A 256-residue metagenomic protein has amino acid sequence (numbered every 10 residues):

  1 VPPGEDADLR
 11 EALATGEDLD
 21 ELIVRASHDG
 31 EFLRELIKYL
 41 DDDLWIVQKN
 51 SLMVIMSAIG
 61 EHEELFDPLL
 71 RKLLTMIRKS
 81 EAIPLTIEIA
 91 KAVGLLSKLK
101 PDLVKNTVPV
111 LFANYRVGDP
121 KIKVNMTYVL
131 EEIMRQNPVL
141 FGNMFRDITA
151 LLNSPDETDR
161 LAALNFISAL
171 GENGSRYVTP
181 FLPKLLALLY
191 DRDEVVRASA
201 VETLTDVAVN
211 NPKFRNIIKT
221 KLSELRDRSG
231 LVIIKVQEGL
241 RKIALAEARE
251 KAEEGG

Functional and structural regions predicted by a protein language model:
V1-E64, Q237-A248, G255: N-terminal alpha-helical scaffold/docking segments in eukaryotic complex subunits
P2-D6, S27-Y39, E63-I77, P101-N114 (+4 more regions): Amphipathic alpha-helical scaffolding segments comprising HEAT/armadillo-like alpha-solenoid repeats
G16, G30, W45-I46, A82-P84 (+4 more regions): Alpha-helix N-cap/helix-start positions at coil->helix boundaries
G16-D20, R34, K49-L52, I83-A90 (+4 more regions): Alpha-solenoid HEAT/ARM repeat scaffold
D43, E61, I77-E81, L99 (+7 more regions): Structural signature of alpha-solenoid helical repeat scaffolds
M56-S57, G94, E131-E132, S168-G171 (+2 more regions): Structural signature of alpha-helical solenoid repeat scaffolds
K121-V124, Y128-N173: Histidine/lysine/aspartate-rich catalytic loop segments that bind and position anionic ligands
D193-G256: Long hydrophobic alpha-helical segments typical of transmembrane helices together with their membrane-interfacial
